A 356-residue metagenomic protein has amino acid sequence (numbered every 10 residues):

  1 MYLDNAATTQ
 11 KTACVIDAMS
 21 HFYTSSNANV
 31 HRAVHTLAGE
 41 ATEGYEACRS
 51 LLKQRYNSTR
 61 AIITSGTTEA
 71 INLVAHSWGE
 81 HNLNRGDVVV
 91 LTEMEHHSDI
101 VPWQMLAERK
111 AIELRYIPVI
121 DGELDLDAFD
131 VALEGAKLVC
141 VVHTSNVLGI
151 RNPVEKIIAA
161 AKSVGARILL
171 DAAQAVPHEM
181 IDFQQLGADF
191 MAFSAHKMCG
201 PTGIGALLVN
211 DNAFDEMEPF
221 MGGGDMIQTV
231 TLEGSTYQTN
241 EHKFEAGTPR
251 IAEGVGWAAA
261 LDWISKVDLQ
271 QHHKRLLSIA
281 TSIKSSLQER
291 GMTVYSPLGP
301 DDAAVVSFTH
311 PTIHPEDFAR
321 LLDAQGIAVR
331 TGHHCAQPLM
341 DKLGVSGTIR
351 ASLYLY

Functional and structural regions predicted by a protein language model:
M1-Y356: Pyridoxal 5′-phosphate
